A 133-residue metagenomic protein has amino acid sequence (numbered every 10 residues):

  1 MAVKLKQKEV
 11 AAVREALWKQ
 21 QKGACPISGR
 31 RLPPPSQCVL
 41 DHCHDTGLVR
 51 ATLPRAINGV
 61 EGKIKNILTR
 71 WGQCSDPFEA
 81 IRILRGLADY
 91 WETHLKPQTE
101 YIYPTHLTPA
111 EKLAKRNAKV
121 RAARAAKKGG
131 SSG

Functional and structural regions predicted by a protein language model:
M1-A24: Short, charged surface segments at domain edges that flank catalytic/cofactor-binding sites
E9, V13-A16, D41, D45 (+1 more regions): Conserved aromatic-histidine-acidic binding/catalytic patches
G23-P26, K127-G133: Charged, low-complexity alpha-helical linker segments
A24-T69: Histidine-centered nuclease catalytic patch
P33-V39, C43-H44, V49, Q98-G130: BZIP DNA-binding basic region
R50, T69-I81: Compact, Lys/Arg-rich rRNA/RNP-binding cores from ribosome-related proteins
A56-I57, E79-P104: Short Fe-S-cluster ligation motifs
